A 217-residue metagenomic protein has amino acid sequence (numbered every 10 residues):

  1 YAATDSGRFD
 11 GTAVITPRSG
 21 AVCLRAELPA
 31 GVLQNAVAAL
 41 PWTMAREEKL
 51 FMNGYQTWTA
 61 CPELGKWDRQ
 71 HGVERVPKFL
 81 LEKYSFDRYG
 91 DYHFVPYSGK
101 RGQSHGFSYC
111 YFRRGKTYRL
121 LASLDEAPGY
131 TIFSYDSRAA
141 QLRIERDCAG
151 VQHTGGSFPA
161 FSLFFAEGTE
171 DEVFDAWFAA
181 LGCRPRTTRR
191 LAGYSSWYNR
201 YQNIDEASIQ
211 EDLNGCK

Functional and structural regions predicted by a protein language model:
Y1-K217: Carbohydrate-recognition beta-sandwich/jelly-roll modules in extracellular/periplasmic carbohydrate-active proteins
